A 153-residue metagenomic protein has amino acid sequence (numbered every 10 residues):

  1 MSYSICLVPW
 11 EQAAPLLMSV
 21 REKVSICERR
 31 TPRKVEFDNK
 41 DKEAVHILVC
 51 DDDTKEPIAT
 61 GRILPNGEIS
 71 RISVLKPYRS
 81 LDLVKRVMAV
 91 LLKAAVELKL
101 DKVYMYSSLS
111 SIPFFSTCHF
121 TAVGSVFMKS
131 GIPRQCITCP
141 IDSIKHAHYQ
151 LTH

Functional and structural regions predicted by a protein language model:
M1-N39, H46, C50-I58, I141 (+1 more regions): Short amphipathic alpha-helix that is part of the acyltransferase structural core
R21, F114-S116, F120: Conserved active-site tyrosine of GNAT-family acetyltransferases
E43-I47, S70, P133-I137: Short beta-strand micro-motifs in enzyme catalytic cores
L48, T54-S73: Conserved beta-strand in the GNAT
I72-S80: A short, internal acetyl-CoA/4′-phosphopantetheine-binding micro-motif in the GNAT/acyltransferase core
S80-K93: Conserved acetyl-CoA-binding loop-helix of GNAT-fold acetyltransferases
A95-S108: Conserved GNAT acetyl-CoA-binding A-motif
Y106, T121-T138: Conserved catalytic-core motifs of GNAT/GCN5-like acyltransferases
